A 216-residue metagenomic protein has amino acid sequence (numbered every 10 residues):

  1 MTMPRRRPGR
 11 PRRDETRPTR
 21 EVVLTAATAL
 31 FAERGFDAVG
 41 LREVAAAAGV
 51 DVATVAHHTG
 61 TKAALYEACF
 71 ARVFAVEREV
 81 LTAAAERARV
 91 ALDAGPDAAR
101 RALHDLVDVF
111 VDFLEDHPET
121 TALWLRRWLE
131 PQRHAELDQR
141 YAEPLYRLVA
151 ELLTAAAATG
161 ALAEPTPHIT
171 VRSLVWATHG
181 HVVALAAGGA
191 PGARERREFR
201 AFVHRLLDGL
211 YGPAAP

Functional and structural regions predicted by a protein language model:
M1-P18, A88-V90, A215-P216: N-terminal intrinsically disordered/low-complexity leader segments
T2-R7, D112, D116, E143-A158 (+1 more regions): C-terminal peripheral helix-coil segments that are non-catalytic and often amphipathic
T19-V22, A26, L30-A68: Helix-turn-helix
F36-D37, R133, L162: Conserved hydrophobic residue
A68, T82-D116, P167-L174: Hydrophobic alpha-helical connector segments
R78, T82, R101, D112 (+3 more regions): Amphipathic alpha-helical packing segments from all-alpha helical-bundle domains
F110, L123-W128, L174, T178 (+1 more regions): Short alpha-helical scaffolding segments that buttress acidic/His motifs in well-ordered protein cores
L114-A135, V183-G189: Amphipathic alpha-helical segments used for helix-helix packing
